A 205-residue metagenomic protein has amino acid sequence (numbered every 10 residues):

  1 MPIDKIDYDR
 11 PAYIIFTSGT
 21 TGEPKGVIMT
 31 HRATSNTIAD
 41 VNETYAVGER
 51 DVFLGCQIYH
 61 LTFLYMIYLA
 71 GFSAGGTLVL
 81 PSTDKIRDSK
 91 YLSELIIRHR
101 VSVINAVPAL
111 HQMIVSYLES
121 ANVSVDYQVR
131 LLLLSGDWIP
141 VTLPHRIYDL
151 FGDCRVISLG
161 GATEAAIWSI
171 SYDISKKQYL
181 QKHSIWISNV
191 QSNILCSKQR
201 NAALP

Functional and structural regions predicted by a protein language model:
M1-A39, Y127-P205: Adenylate-forming AMP-binding core of the ANL superfamily, especially NRPS adenylation
D7-Y8, K25-L54, T62-S102: Conserved AMP-binding/adenylation subdomain of ANL enzymes
G26-V27, L64-M66, K90, I114-S116 (+2 more regions): Short glycine-/acidic-enriched loop or helix-start segments at secondary-structure transitions that form or flank
Y45, G76, Y117-N122, S175: Active-site catalytic pocket residues across diverse enzymes, especially alpha/beta-hydrolases
Q57-H60, D84-K85, V101-A121, Q128-H145 (+1 more regions): Adenylate-forming
F72, L95-H99, A121-S124, L150 (+1 more regions): Short, hinge-like loop/turn segments at secondary-structure boundaries
